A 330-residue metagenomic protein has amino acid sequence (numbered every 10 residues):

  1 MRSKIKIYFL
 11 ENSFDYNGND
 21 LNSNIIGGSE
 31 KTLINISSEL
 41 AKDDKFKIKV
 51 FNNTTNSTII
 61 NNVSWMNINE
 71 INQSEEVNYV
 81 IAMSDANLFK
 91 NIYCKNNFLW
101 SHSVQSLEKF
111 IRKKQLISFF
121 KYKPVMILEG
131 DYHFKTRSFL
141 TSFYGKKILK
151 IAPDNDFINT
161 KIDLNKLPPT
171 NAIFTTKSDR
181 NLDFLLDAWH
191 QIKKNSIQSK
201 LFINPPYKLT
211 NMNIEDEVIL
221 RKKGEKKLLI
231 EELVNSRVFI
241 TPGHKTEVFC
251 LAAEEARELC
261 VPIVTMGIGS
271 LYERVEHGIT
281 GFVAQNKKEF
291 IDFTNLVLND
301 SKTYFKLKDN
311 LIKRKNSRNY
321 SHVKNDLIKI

Functional and structural regions predicted by a protein language model:
K31, N35, Q285, K302-I330: A charged, aromatic-enriched C-terminal amphipathic alpha-helix characteristic of glycosyltransferases across folds
F51-K123: Extended catalytic core of nucleotide-activated donor transferases of GT-like folds
E108-F110, Y122-K146: A short, active-site helix/loop in glycosyltransferases that binds the activated sugar's phosphate group
F157-N159, L164-K223: Conserved catalytic-core segment of nucleotide-activated headgroup transferases in glycan assembly
I230, A253-E258, Y272-E273: Short alpha-helical segment that forms part of, or immediately flanks, the ligand-binding pocket in carbohydrate-active
V234-V248, V261: Acidic donor-binding loop of glycosyltransferase active sites
I268-G278, F282-V283: Short acidic/histidine- and often glycine-rich active-site loop of Leloir-type glycosyltransferases that engages
F282, N286-F305: C-terminal "capping" alpha-helix adjacent to the active site of nucleotide-linked donor transferases in cell-envelope
